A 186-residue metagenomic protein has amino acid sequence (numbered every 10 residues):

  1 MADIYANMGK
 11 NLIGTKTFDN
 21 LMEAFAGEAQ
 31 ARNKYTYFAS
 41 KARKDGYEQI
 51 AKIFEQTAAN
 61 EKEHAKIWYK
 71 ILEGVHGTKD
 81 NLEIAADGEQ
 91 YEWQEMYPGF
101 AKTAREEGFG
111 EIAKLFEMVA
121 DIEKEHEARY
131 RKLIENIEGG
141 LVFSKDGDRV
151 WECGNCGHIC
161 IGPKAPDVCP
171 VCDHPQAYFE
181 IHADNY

Functional and structural regions predicted by a protein language model:
A2-Y186: Non-heme di-metal
